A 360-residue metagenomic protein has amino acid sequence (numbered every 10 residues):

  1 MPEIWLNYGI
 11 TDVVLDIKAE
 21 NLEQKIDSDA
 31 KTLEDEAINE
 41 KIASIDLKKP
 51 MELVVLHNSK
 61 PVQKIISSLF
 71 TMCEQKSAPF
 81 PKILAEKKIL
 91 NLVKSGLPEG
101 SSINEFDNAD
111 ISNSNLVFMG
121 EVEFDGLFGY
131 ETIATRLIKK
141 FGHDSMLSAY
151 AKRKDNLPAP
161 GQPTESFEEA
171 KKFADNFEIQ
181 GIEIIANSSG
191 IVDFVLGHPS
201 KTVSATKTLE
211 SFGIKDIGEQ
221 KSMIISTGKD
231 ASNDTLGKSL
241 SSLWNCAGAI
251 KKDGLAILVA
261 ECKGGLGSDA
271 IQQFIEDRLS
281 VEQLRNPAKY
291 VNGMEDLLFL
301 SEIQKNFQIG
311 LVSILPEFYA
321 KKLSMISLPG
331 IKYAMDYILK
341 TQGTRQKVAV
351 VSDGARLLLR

Functional and structural regions predicted by a protein language model:
M1-E36: N-terminal amphipathic/basic leader segments beginning at the initiator methionine
D29-A37, E99-N108, S200, M325-A334: Short acidic-hydrophobic, aromatic-tinged amphipathic segments that line or gate anion-handling sites
E34-K94, I224, G237-G267, Q273 (+1 more regions): N-terminal active-site beta-alpha-beta segment that forms phosphate/nucleotide-binding and substrate-recognition loops
L56-N58, E86-K87, M119-V122, Y150-R153 (+5 more regions): Fold-independent oxyanion-binding glycine-rich loops and adjacent beta-strand/coil segments at enzyme active sites
E74, S239-L240, W244-R360: C-terminal non-catalytic interaction/assembly regions of soluble proteins
K82-D107, S280-L300: Long, charge-dense
L92-L97, L127-I133, V192-G197, S268-Q272 (+2 more regions): Short acidic, glycine/serine/threonine-rich loops at helix termini
P98-E219, I224-G228, D234, S242 (+1 more regions): Conserved, well-structured core segments that form the ligand-binding/active-site neighborhood of functional domains
